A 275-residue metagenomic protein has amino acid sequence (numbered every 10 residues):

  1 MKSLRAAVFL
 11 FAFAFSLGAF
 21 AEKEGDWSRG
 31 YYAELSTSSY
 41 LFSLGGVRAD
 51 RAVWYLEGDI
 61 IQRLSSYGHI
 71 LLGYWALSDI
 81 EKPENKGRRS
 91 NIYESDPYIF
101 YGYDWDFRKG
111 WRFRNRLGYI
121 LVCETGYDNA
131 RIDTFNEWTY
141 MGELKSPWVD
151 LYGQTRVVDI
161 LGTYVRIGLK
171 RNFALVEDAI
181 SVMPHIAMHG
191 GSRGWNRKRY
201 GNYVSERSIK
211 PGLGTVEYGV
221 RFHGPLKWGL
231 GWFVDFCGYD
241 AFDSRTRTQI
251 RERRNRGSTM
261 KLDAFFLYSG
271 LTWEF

Functional and structural regions predicted by a protein language model:
F20-E84, T272: Short glycine/proline- and aromatic-enriched beta-strand/turn motifs that initiate or cap beta-hairpins
R29, D50-L56, N91-P97, W111-F113 (+4 more regions): Residues that define the transmembrane beta-barrel architecture of outer-membrane proteins
Y31-A33, S66-L72, D106-L117, L144-L151 (+3 more regions): Repeated loop/turn-to-beta-strand initiation elements of outer-membrane beta-barrel proteins
L35-T37, L56-Q62, Y74, P97-Y103 (+8 more regions): Residues on the lipid-exposed face of transmembrane beta-strands in outer-membrane beta-barrel proteins
S43-R51, K82-I92, G126-D133, L161-I167 (+2 more regions): Outer-membrane beta-barrel translocator domains and adjoining extracellular loop/strand segments of Gram-negative
Y67-A130, F242-T246: Surface-exposed loop and membrane-interface regions of Gram-negative outer-membrane beta-barrel proteins
N129-V216, W273: Detector for outer-membrane/organellar transmembrane beta-barrel domains, recognizing the amphipathic beta-strand
Y218-F275: Predominantly the C-terminal beta-signal and adjacent terminal strand-loop region of outer-membrane beta-barrel
